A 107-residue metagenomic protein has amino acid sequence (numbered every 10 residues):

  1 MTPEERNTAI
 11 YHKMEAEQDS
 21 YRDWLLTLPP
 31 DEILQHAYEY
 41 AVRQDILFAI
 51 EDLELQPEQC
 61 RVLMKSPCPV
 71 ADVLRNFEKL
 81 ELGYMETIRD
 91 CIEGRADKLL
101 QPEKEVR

Functional and structural regions predicted by a protein language model:
M1-R107: Acidic interaction surfaces
